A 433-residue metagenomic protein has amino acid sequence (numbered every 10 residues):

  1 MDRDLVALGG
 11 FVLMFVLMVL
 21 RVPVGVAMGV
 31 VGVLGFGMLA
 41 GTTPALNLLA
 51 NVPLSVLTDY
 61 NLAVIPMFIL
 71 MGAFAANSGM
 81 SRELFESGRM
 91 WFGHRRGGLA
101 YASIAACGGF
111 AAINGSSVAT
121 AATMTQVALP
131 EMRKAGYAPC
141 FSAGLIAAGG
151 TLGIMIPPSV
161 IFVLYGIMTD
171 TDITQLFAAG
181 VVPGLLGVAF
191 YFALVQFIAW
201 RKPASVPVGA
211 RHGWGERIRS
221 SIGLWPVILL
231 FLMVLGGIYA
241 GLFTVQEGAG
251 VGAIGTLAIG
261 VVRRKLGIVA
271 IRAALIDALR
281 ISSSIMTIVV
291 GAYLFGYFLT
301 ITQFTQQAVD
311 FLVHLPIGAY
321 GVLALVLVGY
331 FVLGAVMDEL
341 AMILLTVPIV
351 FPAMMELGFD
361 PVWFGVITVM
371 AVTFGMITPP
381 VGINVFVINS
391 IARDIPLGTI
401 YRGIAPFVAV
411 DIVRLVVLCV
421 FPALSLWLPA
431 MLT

Functional and structural regions predicted by a protein language model:
M1-T433: Alpha-helical transmembrane segments of multi-pass membrane transport proteins
